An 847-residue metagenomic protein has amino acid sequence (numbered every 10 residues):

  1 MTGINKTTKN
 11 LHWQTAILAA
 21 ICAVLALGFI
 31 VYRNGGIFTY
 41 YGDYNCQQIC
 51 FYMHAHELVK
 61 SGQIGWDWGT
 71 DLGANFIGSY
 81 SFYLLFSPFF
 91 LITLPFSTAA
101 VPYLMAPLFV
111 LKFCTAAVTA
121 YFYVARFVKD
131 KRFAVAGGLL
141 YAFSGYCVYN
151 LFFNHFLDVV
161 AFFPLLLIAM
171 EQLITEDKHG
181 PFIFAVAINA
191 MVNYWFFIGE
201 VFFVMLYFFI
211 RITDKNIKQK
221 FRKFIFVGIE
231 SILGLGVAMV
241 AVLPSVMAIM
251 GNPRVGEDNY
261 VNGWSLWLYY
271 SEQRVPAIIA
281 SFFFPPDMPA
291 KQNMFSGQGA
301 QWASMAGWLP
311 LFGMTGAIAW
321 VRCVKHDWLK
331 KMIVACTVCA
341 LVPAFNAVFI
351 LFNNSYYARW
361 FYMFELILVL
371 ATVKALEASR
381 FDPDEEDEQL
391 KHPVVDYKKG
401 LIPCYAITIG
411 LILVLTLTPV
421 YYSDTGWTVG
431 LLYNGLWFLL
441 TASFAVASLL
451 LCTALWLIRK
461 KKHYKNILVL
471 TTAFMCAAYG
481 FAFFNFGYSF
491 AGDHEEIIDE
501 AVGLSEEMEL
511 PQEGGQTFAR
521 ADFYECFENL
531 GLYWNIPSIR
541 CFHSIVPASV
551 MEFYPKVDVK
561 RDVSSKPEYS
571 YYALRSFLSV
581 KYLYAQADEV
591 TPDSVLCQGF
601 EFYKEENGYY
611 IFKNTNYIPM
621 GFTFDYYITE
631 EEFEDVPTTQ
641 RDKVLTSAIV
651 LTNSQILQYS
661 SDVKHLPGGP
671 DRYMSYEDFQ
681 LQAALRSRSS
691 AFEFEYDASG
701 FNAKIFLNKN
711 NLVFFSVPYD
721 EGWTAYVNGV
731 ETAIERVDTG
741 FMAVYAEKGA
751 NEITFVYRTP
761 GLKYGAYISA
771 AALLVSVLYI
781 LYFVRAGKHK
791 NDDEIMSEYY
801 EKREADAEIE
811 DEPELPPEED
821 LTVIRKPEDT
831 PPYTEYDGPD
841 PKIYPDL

Functional and structural regions predicted by a protein language model:
M1-V31, F226, K465-T471, L774-I824 (+1 more regions): Start-transfer (signal-anchor) and selected internal transmembrane alpha helices of multi-pass inner/ER membrane
T2-G3, T8, F51, I656-D806 (+1 more regions): Active-site-proximal, structured, solvent-exposed surfaces of multi-pass membrane proteins that position macromolecular
A19-C22, V110-R126, R132-T213, F226-V246 (+5 more regions): Membrane-embedded helix bundles of polyisoprenyl
G28-P164, I188-W195, L268, D287-A300 (+1 more regions): Active-site lumenal/periplasmic loops and adjacent helix-entry segments of GT-C-fold, multi-pass membrane
C46, C50-A55, P88, K223-F224 (+5 more regions): Periplasmic/ER-lumenal interhelical loops and adjacent helix-loop junctions in multi-pass membrane proteins
P95, Y464-N711, F715-A733: Soluble catalytic regions of membrane-associated enzymes that act on cell-envelope and secretory-pathway components
E176-D177, F196, L329-A501, F612 (+1 more regions): Contiguous transmembrane helix-bundle modules in multi-pass membrane proteins
I217-I225, G316-A340: Membrane-interface helix-loop-helix junctions at transmembrane boundaries of multi-pass membrane enzymes, predominantly
